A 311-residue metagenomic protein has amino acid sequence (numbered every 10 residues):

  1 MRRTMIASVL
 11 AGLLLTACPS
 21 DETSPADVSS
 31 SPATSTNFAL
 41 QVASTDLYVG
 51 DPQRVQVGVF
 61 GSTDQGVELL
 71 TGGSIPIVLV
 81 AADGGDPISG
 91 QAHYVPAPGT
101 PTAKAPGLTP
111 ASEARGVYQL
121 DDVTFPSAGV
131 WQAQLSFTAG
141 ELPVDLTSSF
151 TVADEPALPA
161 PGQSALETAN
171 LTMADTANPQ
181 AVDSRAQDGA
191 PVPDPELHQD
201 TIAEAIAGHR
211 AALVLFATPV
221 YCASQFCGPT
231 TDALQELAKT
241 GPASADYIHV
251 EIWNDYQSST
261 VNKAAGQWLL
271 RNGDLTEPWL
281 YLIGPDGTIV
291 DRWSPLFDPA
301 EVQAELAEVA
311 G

Functional and structural regions predicted by a protein language model:
M1-T16: Sec-dependent bacterial lipoprotein signal peptides
C18-E22: Bacterial signal peptide processing site
P25-Q187: Contiguous segments within soluble domain cores/interaction surfaces
T176, L282, I289-G311: Thiol-/selenol-based redox modules, centered on thioredoxin-like and closely related oxidoreductase domains
S184-A186, I202-A223: Short active-site neighborhood of thiol/selenol oxidoreductases, capturing the structured segment around
P219-C222, W253-Y256, T288-I289, L296-P299: Solvent-exposed loop/turn segments at secondary-structure junctions within structured extracellular/periplasmic domains
S224-G241: Typically the conserved alpha-helix immediately C-terminal to a functionally engaged Cys/Sec in thioredoxin-like
P242, H249-E277, Y281-I289, E308: Thioredoxin-like thiol-disulfide oxidoreductase module
